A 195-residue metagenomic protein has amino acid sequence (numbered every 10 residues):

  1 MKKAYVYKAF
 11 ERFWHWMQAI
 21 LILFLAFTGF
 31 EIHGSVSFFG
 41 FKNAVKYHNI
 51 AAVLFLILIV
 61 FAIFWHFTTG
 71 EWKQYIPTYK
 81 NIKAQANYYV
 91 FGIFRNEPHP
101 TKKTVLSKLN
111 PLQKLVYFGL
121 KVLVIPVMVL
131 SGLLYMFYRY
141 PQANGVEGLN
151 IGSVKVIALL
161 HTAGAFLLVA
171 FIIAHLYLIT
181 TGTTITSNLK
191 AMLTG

Functional and structural regions predicted by a protein language model:
M1-G195: Membrane-embedded alpha-helical bundles that constitute the cytochrome b-like, heme-associated redox core of multi-pass
